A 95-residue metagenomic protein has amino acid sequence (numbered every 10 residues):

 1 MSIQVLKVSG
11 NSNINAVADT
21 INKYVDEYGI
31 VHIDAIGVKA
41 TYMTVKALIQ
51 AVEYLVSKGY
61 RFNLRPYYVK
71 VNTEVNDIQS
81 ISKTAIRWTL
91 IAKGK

Functional and structural regions predicted by a protein language model:
S2-I30, Y42-L48, V52, A85-R87: Conserved mixed alpha/beta catalytic, RNA-binding, or beta-rich assembly cores of soluble enzyme, regulatory
V38-Y67: Short, hydrophobic/π-rich interface segment
V56-K95: C-terminal edge-of-domain segments
